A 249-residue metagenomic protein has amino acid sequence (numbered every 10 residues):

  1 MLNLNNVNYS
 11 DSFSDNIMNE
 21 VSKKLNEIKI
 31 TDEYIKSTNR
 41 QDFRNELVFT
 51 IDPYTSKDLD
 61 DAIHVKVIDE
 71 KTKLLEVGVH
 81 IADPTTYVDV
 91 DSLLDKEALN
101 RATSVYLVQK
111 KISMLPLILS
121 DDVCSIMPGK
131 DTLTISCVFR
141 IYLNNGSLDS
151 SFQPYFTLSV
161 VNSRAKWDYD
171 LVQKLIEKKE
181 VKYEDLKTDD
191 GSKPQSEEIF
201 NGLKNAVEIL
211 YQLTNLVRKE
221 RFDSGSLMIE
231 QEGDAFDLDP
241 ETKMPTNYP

Functional and structural regions predicted by a protein language model:
M1-N16: Boundary/activation segment at the start of structured domains
N16-P249: Electropositive polyanion-binding surfaces
